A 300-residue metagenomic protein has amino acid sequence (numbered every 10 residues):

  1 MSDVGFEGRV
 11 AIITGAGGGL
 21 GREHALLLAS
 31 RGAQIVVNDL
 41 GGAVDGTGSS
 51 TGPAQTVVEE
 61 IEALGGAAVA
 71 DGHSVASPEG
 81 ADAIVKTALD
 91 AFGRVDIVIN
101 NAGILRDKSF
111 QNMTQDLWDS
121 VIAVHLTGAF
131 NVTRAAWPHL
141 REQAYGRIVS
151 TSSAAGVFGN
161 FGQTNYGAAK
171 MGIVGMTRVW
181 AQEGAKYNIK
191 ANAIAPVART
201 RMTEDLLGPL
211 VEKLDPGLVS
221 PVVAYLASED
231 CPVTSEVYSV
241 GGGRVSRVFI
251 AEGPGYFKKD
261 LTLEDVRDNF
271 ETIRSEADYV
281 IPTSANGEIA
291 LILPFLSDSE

Functional and structural regions predicted by a protein language model:
D3-V37: Canonical Rossmann dinucleotide-binding motif of NAD(H)/NADP(H)-dependent dehydrogenases/reductases, specifically
F6, L64-A67, T87-N100, R106-S109 (+2 more regions): A glycine-rich helix->loop->beta "capping" turn within Rossmann-like NAD(P)(H)-dependent oxidoreductase domains
T51, G72-K86, Q115: The beta1-alpha1 cofactor-binding region of Rossmann-like NAD(H)/NADP(H)-dependent oxidoreductases
I61, S109-F110, T114-I122: Substrate-binding pocket helix/loop in short-chain dehydrogenase/reductase
T133, A169, T177: Active-site helix of classical SDR
S153: Residue(s) in the substrate-gating loop at a strand-loop-helix junction that position the organic substrate next
A193, V211-S299: C-terminal helical subdomain
